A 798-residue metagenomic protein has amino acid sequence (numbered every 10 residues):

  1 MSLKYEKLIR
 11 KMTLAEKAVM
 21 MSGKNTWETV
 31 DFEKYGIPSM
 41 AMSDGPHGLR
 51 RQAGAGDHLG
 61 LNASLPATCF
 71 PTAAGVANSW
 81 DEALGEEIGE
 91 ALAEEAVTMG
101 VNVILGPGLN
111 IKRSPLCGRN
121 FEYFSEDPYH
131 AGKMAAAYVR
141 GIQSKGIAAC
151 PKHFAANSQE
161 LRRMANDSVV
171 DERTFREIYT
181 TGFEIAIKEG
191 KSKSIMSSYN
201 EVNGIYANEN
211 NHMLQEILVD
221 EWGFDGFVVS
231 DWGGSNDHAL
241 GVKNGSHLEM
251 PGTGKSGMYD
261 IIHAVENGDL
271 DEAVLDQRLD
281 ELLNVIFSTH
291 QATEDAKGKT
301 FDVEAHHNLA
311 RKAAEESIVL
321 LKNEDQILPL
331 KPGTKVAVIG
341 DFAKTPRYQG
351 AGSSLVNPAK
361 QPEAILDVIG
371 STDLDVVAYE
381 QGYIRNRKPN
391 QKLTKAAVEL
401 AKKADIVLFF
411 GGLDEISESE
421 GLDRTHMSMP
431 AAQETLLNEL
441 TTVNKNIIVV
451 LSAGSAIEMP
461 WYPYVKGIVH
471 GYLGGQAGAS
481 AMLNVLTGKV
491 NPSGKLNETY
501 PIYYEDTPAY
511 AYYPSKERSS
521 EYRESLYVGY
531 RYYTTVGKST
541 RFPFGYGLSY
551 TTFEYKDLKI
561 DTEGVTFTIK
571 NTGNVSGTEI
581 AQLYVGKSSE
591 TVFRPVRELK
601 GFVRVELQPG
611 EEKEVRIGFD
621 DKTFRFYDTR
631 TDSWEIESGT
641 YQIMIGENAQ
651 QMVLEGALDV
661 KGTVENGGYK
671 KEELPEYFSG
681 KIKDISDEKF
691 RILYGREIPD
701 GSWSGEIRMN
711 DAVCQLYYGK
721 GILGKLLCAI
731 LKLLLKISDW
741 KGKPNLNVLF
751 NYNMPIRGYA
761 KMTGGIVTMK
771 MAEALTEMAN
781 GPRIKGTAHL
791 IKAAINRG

Functional and structural regions predicted by a protein language model:
M1-K622, T640-M644, A649, A760-G765 (+1 more regions): Glycoside hydrolase catalytic-domain context in secreted enzymes
D621-G668: Terminal connector regions
G656-K725: Charged, amphipathic alpha-helical linkers/stalks
E697-G798: Long, compositionally biased, glycine/small-hydrophobic-enriched stretches that function as flexible linkers, tethers
